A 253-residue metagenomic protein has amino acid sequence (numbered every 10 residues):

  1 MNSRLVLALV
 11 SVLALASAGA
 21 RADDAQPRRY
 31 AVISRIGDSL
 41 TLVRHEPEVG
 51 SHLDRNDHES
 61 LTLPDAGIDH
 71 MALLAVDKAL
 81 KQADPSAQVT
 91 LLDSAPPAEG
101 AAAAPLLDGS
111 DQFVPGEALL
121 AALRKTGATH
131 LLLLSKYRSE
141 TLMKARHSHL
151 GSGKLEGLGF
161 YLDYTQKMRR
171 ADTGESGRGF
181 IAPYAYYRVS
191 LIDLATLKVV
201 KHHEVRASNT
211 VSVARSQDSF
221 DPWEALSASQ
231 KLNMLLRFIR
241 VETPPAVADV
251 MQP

Functional and structural regions predicted by a protein language model:
M1-L7: Bacterial N-terminal signal peptides that target proteins for export
S11-L13: Repetitive helical segments and hydrophobic/amphipathic motifs
L15-G19: N-terminal signal peptide c-region/cleavage motif recognized by signal peptidases
A22-R44, L142, H147-P253: C-terminal/domain-edge helix-coil "capping" segments
E46-A171, Y184-R188, I192-H202: N-terminal segment of the mature soluble domain
